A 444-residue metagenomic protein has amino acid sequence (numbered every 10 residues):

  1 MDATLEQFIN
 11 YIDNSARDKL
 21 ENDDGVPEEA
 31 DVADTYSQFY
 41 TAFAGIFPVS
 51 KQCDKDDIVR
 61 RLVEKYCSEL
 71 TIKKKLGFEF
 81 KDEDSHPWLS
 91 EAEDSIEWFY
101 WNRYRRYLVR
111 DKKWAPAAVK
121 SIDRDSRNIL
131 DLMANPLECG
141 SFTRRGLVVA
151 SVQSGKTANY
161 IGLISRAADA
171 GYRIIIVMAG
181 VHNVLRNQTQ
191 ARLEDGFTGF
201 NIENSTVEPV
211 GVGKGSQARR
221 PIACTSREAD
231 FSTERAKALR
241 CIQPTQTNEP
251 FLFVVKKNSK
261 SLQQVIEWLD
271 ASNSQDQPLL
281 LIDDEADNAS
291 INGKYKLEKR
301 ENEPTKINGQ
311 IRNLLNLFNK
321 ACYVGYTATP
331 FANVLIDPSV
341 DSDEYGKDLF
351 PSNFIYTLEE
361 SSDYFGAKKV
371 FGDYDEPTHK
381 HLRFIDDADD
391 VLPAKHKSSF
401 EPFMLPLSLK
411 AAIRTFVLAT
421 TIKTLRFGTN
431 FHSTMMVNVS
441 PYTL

Functional and structural regions predicted by a protein language model:
L20-S141, N183, N187-N248, V254-D276 (+1 more regions): Low-complexity, highly charged intrinsically disordered N-terminal segments that act as targeting/localization
S141-V148, R173-I174, E249-F251, F431-M435: Pre-Walker A (Motif I) flank of P-loop NTPase domains
F142-Y160: Walker A/P-loop
S151-V152, G180, S440: P-loop (Walker A) phosphate-binding loop of NTP-binding proteins
T157-G171, R192: Walker A/P-loop NTP-binding motif
T157-I161, R186-N187, L262-Q264, S290-I291 (+2 more regions): Short helix/loop capping segments that flank catalytic or ligand/cofactor-binding pockets
A167-L185: Conserved SF1/SF2 helicase motif Ia
N204-G211, Q277-D283, D287, G293-R426 (+2 more regions): Conserved P-loop NTPase catalytic core
